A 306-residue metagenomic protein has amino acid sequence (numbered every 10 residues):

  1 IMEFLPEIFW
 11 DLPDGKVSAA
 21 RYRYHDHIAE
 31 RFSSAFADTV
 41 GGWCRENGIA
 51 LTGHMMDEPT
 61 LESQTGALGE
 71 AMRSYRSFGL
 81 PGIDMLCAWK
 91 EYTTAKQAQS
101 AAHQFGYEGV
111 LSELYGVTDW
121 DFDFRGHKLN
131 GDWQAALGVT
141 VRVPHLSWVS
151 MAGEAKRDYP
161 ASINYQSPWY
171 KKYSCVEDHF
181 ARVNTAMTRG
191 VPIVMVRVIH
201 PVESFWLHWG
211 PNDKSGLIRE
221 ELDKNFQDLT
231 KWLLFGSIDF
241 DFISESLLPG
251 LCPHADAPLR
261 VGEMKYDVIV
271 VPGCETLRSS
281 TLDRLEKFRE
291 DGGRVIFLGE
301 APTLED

Functional and structural regions predicted by a protein language model:
I1-D306: Carbohydrate-binding surfaces of carbohydrate-active enzymes
